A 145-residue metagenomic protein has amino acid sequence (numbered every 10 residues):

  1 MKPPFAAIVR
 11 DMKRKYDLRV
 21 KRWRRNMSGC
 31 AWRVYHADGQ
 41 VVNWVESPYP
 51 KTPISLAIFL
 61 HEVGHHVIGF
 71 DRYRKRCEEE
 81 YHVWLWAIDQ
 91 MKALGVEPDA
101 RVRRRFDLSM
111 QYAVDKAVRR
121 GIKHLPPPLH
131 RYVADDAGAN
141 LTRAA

Functional and structural regions predicted by a protein language model:
M1-R25, D136-A144: A metal-dependent hydrolase signature that marks the N-terminal structural subdomain at the beginning of catalytic folds
I8-D11, E62, Q90, L94: Charge-rich, solvent-exposed alpha-helical interaction surfaces
R10-P53, H66: Active-site scaffold of zinc-dependent metalloenzymes
R24-M27, E80, W84-W86, S109-A117: Hydrophobic or amphipathic, alpha-helical segments that drive membrane association/targeting
S28-G29, R74, D107-L108: Short secondary-structure capping/turn micro-motifs that flank functional sites
K51, A93-A145: Long, well-structured alpha-helical subdomains associated with metal-dependent extracellular/ecto-lumenal hydrolases
P53, G69-V96, R104: Post-HEXXH active-site segment of zinc metalloproteases
L56-F70: Active-site recognition of the HExxH zinc-binding catalytic motif
